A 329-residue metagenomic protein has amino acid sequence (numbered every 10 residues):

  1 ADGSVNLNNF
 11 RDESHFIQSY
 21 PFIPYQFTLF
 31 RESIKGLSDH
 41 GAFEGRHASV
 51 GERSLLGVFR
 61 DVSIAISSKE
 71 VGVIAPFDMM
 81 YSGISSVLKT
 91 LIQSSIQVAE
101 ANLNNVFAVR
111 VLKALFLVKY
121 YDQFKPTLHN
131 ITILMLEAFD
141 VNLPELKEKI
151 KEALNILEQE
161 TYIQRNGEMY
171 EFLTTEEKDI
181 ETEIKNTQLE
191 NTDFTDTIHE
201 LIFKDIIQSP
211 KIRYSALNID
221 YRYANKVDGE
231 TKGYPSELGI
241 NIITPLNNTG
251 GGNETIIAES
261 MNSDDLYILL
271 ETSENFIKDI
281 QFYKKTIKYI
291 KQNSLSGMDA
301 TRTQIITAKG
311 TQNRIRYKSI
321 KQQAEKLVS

Functional and structural regions predicted by a protein language model:
A1-S329: Extended alpha-helical scaffold and adjacent linker segments that couple domains and build interaction/assembly
